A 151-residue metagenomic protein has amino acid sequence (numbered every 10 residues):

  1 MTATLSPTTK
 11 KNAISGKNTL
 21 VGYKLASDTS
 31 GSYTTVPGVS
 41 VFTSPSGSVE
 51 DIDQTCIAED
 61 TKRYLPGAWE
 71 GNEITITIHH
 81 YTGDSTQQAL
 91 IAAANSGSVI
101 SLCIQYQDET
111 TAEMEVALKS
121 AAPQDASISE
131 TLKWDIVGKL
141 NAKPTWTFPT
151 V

Functional and structural regions predicted by a protein language model:
M1-K11, K139, K143-V151: Viral virion structural and adsorption modules
T2-T77, K119-L132: Solvent-exposed edge beta-strands and adjacent loop segments that serve as assembly or binding interfaces
E70-I74, S98-I100, A112, W134: A generic structural signal for short beta-strands and their flanking turns/coil linkers
H80-D84, K143: Acidic glycine-/aspartate-rich tracts in secreted/extracellular proteins
S85-Q88, S127, F148: A generic structural signal for short coil/turn motifs at secondary-structure boundaries
T86-E115: Short, acidic/charged, Gly/Pro-enriched secondary-structure junctions
I91-N95, K133-D135, T150-V151: Short intrinsically disordered coil segments
Q105-W146: Short beta-strand and beta-hairpin "edge-sheet" elements
